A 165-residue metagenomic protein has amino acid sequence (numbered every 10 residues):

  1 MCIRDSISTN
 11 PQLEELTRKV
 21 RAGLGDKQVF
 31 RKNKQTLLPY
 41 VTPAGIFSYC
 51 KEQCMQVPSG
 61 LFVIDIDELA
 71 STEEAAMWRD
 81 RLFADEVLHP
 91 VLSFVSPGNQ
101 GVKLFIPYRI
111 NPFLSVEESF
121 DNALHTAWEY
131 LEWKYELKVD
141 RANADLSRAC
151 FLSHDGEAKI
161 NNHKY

Functional and structural regions predicted by a protein language model:
R4-Q100, Y108-A123: Signature for HUH/AEP ssDNA processing cores
S6-S8, Q12, L24-G25, I110-F113 (+1 more regions): Catalytic "initiation/cleavage/transfer" segments centered on a nucleophilic residue and adjacent nucleic-acid-engaging
P43-I46, E129, H154: Short, hydrophobic/amphipathic alpha-helical patches that form generic packing surfaces within helical domains
E86, W128-E136: A common structural junction motif
V95-G101, A144-A149: Short Gly/Ser/Thr- and Asp/Glu-enriched loop/turn motifs at secondary-structure junctions
